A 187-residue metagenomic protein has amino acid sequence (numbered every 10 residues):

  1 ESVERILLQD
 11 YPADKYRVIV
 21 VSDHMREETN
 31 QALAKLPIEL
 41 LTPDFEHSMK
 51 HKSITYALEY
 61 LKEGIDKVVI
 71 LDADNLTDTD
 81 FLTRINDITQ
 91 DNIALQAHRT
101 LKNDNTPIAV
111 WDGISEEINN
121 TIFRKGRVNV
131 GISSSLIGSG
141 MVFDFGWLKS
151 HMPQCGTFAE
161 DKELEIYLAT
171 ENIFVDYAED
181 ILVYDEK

Functional and structural regions predicted by a protein language model:
E4-K15: Short, acidic, metal-binding catalytic loop of nucleotide-sugar glycosyltransferases
I19-N30, D44-H47, L76: A conserved acidic beta->alpha catalytic loop
T42, H47-S53, A57, L61 (+2 more regions): Long helical/loop segments within the catalytic core of UDP-sugar-dependent glycosyltransferases, especially the large
S48, N75-T77, T100-K102, E163 (+1 more regions): A short, conserved beta-strand element in the Rossmann-like catalytic core that flanks the donor/metal-binding loop
G64-D78: Short beta-strand-to-loop acidic/aromatic patch adjacent to the donor-nucleotide binding site
F158-L164: Acidic donor-binding loop at a coil-to-helix junction in glycosyltransferase catalytic cores that engages
E165-V183: Catalytic donor-sugar/metal-binding loop of nucleotide-sugar-dependent glycosyltransferases
